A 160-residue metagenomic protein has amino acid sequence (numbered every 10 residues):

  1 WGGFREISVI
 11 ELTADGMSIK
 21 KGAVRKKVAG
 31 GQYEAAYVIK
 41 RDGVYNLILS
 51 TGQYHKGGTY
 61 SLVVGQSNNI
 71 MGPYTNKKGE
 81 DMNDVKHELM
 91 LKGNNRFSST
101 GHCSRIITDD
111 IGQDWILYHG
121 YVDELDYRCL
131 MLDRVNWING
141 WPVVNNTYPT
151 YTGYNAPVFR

Functional and structural regions predicted by a protein language model:
W1-R160: Carbohydrate-active catalytic/glycan-binding domains of CAZyme proteins, especially the secreted or lumenal ectodomains
